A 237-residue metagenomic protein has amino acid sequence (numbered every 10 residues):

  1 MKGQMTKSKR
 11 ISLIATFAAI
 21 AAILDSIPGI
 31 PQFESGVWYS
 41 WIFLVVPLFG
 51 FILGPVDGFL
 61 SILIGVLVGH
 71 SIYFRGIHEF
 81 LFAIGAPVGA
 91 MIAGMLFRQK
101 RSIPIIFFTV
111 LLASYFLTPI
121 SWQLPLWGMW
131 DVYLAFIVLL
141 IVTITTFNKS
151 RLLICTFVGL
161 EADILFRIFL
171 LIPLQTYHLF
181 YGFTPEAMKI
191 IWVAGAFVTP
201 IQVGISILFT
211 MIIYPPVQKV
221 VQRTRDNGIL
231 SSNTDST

Functional and structural regions predicted by a protein language model:
M1-T237: Loop-helix junctions at membrane interfaces
